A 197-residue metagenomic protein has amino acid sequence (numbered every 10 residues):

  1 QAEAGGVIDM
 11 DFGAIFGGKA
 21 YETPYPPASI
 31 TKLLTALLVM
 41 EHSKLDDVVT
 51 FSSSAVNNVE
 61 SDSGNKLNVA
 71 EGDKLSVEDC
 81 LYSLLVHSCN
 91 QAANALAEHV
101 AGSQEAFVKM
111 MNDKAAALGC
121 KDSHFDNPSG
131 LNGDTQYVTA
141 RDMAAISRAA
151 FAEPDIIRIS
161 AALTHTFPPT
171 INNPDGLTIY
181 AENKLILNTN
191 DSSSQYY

Functional and structural regions predicted by a protein language model:
Q1-R141, R148-P154: Active-site-adjacent loops and short helices of periplasmic peptidoglycan-processing enzymes
C120-K121, N132-Y137, R141-Y197: Domain-terminus/edge residues, biased toward the C-terminal soluble/receptor-binding domains of extracytoplasmic
